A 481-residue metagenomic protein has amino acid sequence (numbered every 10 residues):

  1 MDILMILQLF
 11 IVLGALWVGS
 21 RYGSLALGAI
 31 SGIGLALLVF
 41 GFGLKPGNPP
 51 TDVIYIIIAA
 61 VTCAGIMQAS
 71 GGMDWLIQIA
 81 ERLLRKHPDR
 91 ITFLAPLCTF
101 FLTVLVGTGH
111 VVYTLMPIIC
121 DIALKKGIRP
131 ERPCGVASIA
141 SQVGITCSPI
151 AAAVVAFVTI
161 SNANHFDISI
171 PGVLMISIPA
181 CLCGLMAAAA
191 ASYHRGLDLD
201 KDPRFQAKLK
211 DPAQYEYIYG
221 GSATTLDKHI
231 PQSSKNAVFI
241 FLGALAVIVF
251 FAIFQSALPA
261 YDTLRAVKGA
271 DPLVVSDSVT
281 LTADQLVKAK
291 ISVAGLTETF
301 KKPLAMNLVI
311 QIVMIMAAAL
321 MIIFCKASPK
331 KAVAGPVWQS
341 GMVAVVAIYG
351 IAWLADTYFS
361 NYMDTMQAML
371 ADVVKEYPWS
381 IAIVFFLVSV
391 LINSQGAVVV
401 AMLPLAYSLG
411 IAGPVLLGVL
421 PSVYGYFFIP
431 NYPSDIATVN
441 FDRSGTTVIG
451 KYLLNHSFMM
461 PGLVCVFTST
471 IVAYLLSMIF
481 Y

Functional and structural regions predicted by a protein language model:
M1-A64, R204-A355, M460-Y481: Hydrophobic transmembrane alpha-helices of multi-pass small-molecule transporters
V18, I30-V39, L44-P133, A327-L409 (+1 more regions): Membrane-embedded alpha-helical segments and adjacent helix-loop junctions characteristic of multi-pass solute
S31-A36, S434-N440: Pore- and pathway-forming membrane helices of multi-pass small-molecule/ion transporters and channels
D52-V61, V173-A188, T299-M314, V415-I429: Alpha-helical transmembrane segments
V61-G65, A95-V111, V136-S148, S177-A187 (+4 more regions): Helix-loop-helix module between adjacent transmembrane segments
M73, Y193-D202, A257-L258, A327: Membrane-interface capping segments at transmembrane-helix boundaries
D121-F239, A412-P421, A437-Y481: Membrane-core helix-loop-helix motifs of multi-pass transport proteins
P149-N162, I253-R265, L354, Y358-M363 (+1 more regions): Membrane-helix interface motif
